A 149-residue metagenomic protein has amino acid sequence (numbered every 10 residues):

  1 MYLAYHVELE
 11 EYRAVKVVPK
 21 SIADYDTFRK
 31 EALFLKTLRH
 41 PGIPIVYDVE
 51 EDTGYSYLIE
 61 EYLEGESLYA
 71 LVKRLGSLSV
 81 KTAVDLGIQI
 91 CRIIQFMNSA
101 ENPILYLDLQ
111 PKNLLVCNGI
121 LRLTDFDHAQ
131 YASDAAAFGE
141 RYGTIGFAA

Functional and structural regions predicted by a protein language model:
Y5-Y12: Conserved N-lobe loop of protein kinases adjacent to the ATP-binding glycine-rich P-loop
P19-T37: AlphaC helix of the eukaryotic protein kinase fold
V49: Activation-segment/catalytic-loop signature of the eukaryotic protein kinase fold
T53-S67: Conserved short submotifs of the Hanks-type protein kinase catalytic core that shape the nucleotide-binding pocket
L68-L78: AlphaC helix of the protein kinase catalytic domain
L86-G87: Activation segment signature within eukaryotic-like protein kinase domains
R92-I104: Protein kinase catalytic-loop region centered on the HRD/HxD motif
F138-A148: Conserved activation segment of eukaryotic-like protein kinases, specifically the C-terminal portion of the activation
